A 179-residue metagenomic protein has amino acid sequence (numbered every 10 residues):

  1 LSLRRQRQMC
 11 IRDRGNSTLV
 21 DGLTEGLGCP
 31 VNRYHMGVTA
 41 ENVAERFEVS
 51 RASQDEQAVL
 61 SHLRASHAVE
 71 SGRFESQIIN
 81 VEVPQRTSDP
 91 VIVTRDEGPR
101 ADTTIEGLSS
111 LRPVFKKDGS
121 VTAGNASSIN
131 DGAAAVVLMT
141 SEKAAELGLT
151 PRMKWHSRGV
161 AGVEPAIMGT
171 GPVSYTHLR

Functional and structural regions predicted by a protein language model:
L1-R7, I11, H177-R179: Single conserved hydrophobic/aromatic residue that forms the stacking wall/gate of nucleotide- or nucleobase-binding
R5-Q8, K143, H156-V163: Acidic, glycine-rich active-site loops and adjacent beta-strand->loop/helix elements that engage anionic groups
Q8, R12-T39, R100-T122, S127: Glycine-/small-residue-rich "gating" segment that lines the acyl/pantetheine channel and substrate pocket
L27-H35, E45-V59, D118-A134, R158-L178: Active-site pocket-shaping loop/turn-to-helix segments
E41-R46, R64, A68: Helix-loop junctions at the membrane interface of multi-pass solute transporters
A52-E146, T150-P151: N-terminal extracellular/periplasmic Venus flytrap/periplasmic-binding protein-like
